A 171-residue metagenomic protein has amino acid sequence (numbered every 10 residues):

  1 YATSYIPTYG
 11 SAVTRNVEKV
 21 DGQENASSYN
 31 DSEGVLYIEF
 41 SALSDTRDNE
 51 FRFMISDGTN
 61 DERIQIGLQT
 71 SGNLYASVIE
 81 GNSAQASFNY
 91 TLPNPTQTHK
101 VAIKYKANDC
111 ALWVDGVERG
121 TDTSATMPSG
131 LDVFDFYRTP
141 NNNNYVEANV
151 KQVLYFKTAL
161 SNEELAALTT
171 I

Functional and structural regions predicted by a protein language model:
Y1-A2, G34-S44, N143-I171: Extracellular, beta-strand-rich glycan-interacting domains
Y1-E33: Low-complexity, glycine/proline/serine-rich flexible segments
Y1-S11, R47-E50, I55-G58, N162-A167: Short, tryptophan-glycine- and acidic/Ser/Thr-enriched carbohydrate-recognition patches
E33-S41, Q65, T98-K106, A111-W113 (+2 more regions): Residues within well-ordered beta-strands of beta-sheet-rich folds
D48-D61, Q65, S77-E80, F136-Y137 (+1 more regions): Aromatic-rich beta-strand patches that line glycan-recognition/binding surfaces of extracellular proteins
E62-I66, A86, N143: Parallel beta-helix/beta-solenoid repeats that form elongated, surface-exposed shafts/blades used for receptor binding
G67-A125: Extracellular glycan-interaction surfaces
D122-N149: Flexible glycan-contacting loops in extracellular carbohydrate-active proteins
